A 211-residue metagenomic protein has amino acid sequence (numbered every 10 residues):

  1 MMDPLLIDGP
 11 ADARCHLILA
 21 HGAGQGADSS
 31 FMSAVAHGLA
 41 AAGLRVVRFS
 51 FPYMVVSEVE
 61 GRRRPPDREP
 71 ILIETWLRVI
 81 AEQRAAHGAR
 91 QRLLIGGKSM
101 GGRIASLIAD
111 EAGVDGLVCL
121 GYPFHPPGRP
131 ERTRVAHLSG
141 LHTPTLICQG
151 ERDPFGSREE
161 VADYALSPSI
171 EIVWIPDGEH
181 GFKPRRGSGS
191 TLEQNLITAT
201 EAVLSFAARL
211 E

Functional and structural regions predicted by a protein language model:
M1-Q91, E179-R186: Serine-hydrolase catalytic machinery in alpha/beta-hydrolase-like enzymes
R92-G97, L120: Short beta-strand immediately N-terminal to the catalytic nucleophile in serine-hydrolase-like folds
G97-G101, A105: Gly/Ala-rich beta-loop-alpha elbow adjacent to hydrolase catalytic centers
I104-I108, G128: Hydrolases whose catalytic domains are alpha/beta-hydrolase-1, hotdog thioesterase, or metallo-beta-lactamase-like
G113-G128: A conserved short beta-strand
G140-H142, I147-Q149, D153: Short beta-strand/loop motif that positions the catalytic acidic residue of the alpha/beta-hydrolase fold
P154-E160: Conserved alpha/beta-hydrolase "acid-adjacent" motif
G178, R186-E211: Catalytic active-site module of serine/aspartate enzymes centered on a nucleophile-bearing elbow/loop
